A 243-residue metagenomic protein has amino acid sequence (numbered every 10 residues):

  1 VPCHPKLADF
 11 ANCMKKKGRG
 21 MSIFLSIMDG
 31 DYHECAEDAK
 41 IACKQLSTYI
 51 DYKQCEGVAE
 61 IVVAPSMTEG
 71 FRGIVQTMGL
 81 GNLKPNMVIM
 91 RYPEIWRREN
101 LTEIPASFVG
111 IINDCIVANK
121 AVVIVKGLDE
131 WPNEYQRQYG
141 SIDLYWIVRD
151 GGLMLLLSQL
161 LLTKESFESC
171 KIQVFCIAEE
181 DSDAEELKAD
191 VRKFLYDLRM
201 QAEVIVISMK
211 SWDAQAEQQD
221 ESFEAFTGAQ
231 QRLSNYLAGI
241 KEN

Functional and structural regions predicted by a protein language model:
V1-N243: Membrane-embedded alpha-helical bundles that form conduits across membranes
